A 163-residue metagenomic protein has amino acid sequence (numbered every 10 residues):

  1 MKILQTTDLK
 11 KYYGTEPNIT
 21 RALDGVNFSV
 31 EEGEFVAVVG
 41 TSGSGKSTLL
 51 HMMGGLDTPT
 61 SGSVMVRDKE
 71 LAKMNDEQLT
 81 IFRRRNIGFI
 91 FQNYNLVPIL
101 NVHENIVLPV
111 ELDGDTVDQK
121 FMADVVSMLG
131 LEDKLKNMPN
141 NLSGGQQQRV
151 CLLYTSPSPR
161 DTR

Functional and structural regions predicted by a protein language model:
M1-I3, Y12-G25: A short, flexible loop at the N-terminus of ABC-type nucleotide-binding domains that lies
G14-E16, V107-K120, M128: ABC-type ATPase nucleotide-binding domains, specifically the catalytic core motifs of the NBD
V39-T41: The feature captures the beta-strand-to-loop junction immediately N-terminal to the Walker
G54: Helix-to-loop junction immediately C-terminal to a conserved catalytic motif
R67-E70, T116-D133: Conserved ABC ATPase "signature" region
P98-L108: Short coil-to-helix segment of the ABC ATPase nucleotide-binding domain corresponding to the Q-loop/switch region
N137-Q148: Conserved ABC ATPase signature
Y154-R163: Single conserved hydrophobic/aromatic residue that forms the stacking wall/gate of nucleotide- or nucleobase-binding
